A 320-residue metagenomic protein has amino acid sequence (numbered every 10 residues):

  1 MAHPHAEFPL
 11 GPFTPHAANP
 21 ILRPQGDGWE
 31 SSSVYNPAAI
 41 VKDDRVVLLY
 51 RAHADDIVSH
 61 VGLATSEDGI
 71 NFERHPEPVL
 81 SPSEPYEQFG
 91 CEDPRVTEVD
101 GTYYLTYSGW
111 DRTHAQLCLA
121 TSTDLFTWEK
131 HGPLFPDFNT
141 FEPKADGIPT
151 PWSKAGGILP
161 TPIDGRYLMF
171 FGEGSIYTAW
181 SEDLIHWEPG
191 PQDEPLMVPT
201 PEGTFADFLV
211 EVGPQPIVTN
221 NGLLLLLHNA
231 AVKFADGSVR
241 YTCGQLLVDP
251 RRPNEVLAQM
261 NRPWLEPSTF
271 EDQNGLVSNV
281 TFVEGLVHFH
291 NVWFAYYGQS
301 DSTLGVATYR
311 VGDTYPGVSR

Functional and structural regions predicted by a protein language model:
M1-F89, E98-F208, I217-L276, H290-R320: Beta-rich carbohydrate-recognition and catalytic domains
P94: Conserved GNAT-family N-acetyltransferase fold
E211: ATP/pyrophosphate-binding catalytic subdomain of soluble kinases
P214: Catalytic core of Fe(II)/2-oxoglutarate
E271-Q273, T281-G285: Short glycine-rich, acidic/polar surface loops and turns
